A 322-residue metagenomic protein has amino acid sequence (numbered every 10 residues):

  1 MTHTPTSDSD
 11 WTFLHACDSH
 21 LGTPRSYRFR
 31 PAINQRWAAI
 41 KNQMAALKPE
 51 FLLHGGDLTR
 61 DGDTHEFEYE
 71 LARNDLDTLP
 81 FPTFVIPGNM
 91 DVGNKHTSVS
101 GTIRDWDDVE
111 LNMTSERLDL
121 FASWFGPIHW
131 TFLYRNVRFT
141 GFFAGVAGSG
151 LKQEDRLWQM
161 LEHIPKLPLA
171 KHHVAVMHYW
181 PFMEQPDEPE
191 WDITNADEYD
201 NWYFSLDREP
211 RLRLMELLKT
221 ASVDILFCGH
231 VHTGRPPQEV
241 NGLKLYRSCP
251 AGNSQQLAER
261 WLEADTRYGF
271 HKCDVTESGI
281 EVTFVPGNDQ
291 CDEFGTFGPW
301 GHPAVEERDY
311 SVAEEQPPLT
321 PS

Functional and structural regions predicted by a protein language model:
M1-Y69: N-terminal active-site segment of His-dependent metallophosphoesterases
P5, T64-H173, A196-N201, R213-K219 (+2 more regions): Extended active-site neighborhood of metal-dependent phosphoesterases/phosphodiesterases
F13-H15, L52-H54, V85, A175 (+1 more regions): Residue-level marker for buried hydrophobic side chains located in beta-strands that build the well-ordered beta-sheet
D18, G56-D57, G88-N89, H178 (+1 more regions): Active-site glycine-centered loops adjacent to acidic/histidine catalytic or metal-binding residues that shape
P168-E190: Short acidic, glycine-rich surface-loop motifs adjacent to enzyme active sites
A175-W180, L226-G234: Histidine-centered catalytic micro-motifs
E188-L206: A solvent-exposed, charged loop/short amphipathic helix patch at secondary-structure junctions
G234-S322: Binuclear metal-dependent phosphoesterase catalytic core
